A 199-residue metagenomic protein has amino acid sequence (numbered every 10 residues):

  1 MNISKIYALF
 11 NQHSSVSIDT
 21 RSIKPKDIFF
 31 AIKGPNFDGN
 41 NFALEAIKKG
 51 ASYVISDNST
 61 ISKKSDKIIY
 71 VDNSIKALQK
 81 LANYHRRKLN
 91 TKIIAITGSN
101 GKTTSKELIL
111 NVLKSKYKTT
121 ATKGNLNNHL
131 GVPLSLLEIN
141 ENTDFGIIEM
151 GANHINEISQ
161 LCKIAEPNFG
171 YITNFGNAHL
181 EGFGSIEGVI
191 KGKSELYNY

Functional and structural regions predicted by a protein language model:
M1-K80, Y84: N-terminal leader/targeting and accessory segments in enzymes
K76-Y199: Phosphate-binding loop of NTP-binding sites
